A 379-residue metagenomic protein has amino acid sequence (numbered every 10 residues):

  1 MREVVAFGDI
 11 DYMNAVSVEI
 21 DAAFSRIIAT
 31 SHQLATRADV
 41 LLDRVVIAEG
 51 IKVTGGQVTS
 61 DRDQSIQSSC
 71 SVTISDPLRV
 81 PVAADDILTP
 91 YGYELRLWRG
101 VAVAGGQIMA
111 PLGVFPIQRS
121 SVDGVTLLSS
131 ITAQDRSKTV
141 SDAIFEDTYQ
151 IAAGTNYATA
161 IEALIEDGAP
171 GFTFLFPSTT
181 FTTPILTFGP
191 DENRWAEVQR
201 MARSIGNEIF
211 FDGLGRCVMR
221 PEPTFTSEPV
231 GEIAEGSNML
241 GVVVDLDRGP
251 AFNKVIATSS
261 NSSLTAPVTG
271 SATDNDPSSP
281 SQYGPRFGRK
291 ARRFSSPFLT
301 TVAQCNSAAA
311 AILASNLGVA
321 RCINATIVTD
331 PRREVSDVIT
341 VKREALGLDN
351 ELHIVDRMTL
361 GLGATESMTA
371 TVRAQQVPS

Functional and structural regions predicted by a protein language model:
M1-V45, Q199, R203, F210-G213 (+2 more regions): Acidic, small/polar-enriched beta strand-loop surface segments
R2, A6-I10, R79-F172, A374-S379: Surface-exposed cap/loop segments at beta↔alpha junctions
L34, K52-E94, V140, A153-T155 (+2 more regions): Extracellular/virion structural assembly segments
A38-T54, I66, A104, A309-A310: Short, charged, low-hydrophobicity "junction" segments
V45-R62, I209, N238-G241: Extracellular/luminal ectodomains and secreted, surface-exposed scaffolds of diverse proteins
K52-V53, W98-A133, F210-D212, T340-A370: Short beta-strand and beta-hairpin "edge-sheet" elements
S60-P81, I117, L127-K138, A257 (+3 more regions): Oligomerization/assembly interface segments of phage tail-like spikes and tubes
D123-R248: Charged- and aromatic-enriched interaction segments used to assemble and dock large macromolecular complexes
